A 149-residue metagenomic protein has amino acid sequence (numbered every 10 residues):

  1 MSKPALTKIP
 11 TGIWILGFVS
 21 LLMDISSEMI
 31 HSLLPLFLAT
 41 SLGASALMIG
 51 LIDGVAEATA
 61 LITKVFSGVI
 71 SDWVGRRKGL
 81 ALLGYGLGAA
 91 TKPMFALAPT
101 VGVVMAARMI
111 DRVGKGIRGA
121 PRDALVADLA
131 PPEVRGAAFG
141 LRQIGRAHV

Functional and structural regions predicted by a protein language model:
K3-E57: Helix-loop boundary and gating motifs at the non-cytosolic
P10, M94-R108: Helix-loop junctions at membrane interfaces in 12-TM secondary transporters
G17, L33, F66, M105 (+2 more regions): Transmembrane alpha-helix boundary/hinge residues in polytopic small-molecule transporters
A56-T63, G145: MFS transmembrane alpha-helix packing/gate-lining sites
T63-R76: Helix-to-loop junctions at the C-terminal end of transmembrane segments in multipass secondary transporters
G79-M94: Structural signature of the two symmetry-related core transmembrane helices
A107-R146: Cytoplasmic helix-loop-helix junction between adjacent transmembrane helices in 12-TM secondary transporters
